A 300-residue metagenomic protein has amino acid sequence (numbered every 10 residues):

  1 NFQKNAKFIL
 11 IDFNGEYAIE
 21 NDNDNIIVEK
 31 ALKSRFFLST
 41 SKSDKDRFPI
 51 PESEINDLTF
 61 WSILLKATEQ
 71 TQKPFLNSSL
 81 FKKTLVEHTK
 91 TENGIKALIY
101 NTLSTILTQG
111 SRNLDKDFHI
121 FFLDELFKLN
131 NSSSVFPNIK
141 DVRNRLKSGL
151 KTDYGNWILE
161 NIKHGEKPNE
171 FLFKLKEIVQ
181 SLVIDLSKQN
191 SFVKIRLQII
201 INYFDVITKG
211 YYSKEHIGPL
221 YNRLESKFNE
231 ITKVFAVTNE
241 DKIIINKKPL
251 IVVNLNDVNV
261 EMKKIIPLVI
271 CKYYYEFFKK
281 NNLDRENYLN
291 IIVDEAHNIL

Functional and structural regions predicted by a protein language model:
F2-Q3, F8-L10, N14-N25, E52-L300: P-loop NTPase motor domains
D22-S34: Short secondary-structure boundary/capping segments
K30-L32, T40-S43: Short, flexible helix-coil linker/hinge segments at the edges of structured domains or between repeats
F36-T40, L58: Microtubule-binding structural modules
S41-I55: A short, charged helix-loop
